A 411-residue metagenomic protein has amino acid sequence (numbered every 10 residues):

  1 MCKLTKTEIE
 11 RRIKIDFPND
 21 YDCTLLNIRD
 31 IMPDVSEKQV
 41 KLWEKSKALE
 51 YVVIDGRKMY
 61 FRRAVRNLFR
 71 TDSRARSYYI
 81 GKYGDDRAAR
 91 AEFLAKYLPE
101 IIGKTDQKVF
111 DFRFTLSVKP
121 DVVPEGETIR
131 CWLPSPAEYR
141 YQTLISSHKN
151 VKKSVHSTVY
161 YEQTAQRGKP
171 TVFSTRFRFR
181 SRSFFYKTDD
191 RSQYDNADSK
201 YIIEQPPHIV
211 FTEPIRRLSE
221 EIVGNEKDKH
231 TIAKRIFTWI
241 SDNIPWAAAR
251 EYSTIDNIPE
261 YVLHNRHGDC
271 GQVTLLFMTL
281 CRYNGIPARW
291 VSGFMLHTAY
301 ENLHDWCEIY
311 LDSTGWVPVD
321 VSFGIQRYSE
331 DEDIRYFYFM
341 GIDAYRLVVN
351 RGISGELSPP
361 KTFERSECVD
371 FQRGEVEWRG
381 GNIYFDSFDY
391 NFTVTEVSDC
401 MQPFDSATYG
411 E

Functional and structural regions predicted by a protein language model:
C2-F185: Intrinsically disordered, low-complexity N-terminal segments that are enriched in acidic
F112, I129, F173, Y261 (+3 more regions): A broad, low-specificity signal marking well-ordered, structured residues that form hydrophobic/aromatic
Y141-L144, N265, W316-D320: Short, well-ordered strand-loop elements centered on a beta-strand within folded domains, enriched for acidic residues
S154-Y160, A165-H264: Acidic low-complexity segments
D228, V262, R266-D269, M295 (+1 more regions): Alpha-helix N-cap/loop-to-helix boundary motif
K229-I236, N265-C281: Active-site nucleophilic cysteine motif
Q272-K361: Hydrophobic/aromatic-rich core segments of domains that either
G341-E411: Low-complexity, Gly/Ser/Thr/Pro-rich intrinsically disordered linker/tail segments
